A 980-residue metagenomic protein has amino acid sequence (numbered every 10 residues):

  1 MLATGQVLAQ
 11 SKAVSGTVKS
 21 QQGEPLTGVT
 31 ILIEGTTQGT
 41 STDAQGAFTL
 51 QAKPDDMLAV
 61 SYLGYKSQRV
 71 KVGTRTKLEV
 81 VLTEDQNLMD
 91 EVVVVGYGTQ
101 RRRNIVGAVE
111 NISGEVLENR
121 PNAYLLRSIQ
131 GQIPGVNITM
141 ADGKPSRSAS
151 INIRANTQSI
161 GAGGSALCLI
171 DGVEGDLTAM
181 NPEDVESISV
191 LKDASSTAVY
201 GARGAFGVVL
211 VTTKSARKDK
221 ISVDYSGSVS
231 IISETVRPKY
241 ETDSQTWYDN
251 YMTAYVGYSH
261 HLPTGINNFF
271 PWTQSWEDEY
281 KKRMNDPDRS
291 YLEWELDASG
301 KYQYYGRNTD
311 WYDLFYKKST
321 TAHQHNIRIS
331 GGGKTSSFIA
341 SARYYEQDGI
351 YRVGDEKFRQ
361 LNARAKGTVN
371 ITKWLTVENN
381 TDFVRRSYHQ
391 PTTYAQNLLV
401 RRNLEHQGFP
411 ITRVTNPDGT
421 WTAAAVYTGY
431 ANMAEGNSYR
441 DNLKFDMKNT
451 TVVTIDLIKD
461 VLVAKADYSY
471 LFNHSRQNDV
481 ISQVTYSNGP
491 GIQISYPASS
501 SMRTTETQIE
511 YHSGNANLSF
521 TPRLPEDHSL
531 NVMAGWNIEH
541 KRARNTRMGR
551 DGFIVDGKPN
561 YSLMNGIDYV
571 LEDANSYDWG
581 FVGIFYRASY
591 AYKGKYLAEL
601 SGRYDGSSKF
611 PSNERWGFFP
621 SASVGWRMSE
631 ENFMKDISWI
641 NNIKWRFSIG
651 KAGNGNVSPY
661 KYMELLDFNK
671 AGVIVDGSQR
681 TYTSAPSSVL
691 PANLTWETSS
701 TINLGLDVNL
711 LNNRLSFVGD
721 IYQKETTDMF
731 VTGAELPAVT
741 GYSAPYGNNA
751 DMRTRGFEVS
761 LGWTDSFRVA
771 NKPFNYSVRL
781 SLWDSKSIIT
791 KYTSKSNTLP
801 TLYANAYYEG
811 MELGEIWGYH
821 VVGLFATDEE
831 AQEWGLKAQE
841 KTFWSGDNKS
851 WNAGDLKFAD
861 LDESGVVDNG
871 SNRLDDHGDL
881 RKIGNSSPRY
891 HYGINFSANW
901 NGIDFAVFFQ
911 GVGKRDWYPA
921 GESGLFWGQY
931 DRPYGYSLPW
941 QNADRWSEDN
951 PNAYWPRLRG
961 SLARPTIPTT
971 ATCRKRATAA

Functional and structural regions predicted by a protein language model:
M1-D348, R352-A363, T376-E378, P773 (+5 more regions): Short, small/polar-rich motifs associated with maturation and membrane association, primarily at protein termini
R102-R103, V199-G201, D219-K220, S233-V236 (+5 more regions): Switch/connector loops and helix/strand junctions flanking conserved nucleotide-binding motifs in nucleotide-processing
L117, G164-S165, K366-R385, T393-Y394 (+3 more regions): Extracellular/periplasmic, surface-exposed regions of secreted and cell-surface proteins
Q158, V173-A216, T235-Q245, T253-Y255 (+13 more regions): Outer-membrane beta-barrel proteins
D224-K301, R547, S766-G884, F926-G928 (+1 more regions): Conserved small-residue
S233-E234, F315-Y316, S638-N641, I788 (+1 more regions): C-terminal beta-signal and adjacent terminal beta-strands/loops of Gram-negative outer-membrane beta-barrel proteins
R328, N775-S777, N885-G913, C973-A980: Conserved C-terminal beta-signal and adjacent last beta-strands/turns of outer-membrane beta-barrel proteins
